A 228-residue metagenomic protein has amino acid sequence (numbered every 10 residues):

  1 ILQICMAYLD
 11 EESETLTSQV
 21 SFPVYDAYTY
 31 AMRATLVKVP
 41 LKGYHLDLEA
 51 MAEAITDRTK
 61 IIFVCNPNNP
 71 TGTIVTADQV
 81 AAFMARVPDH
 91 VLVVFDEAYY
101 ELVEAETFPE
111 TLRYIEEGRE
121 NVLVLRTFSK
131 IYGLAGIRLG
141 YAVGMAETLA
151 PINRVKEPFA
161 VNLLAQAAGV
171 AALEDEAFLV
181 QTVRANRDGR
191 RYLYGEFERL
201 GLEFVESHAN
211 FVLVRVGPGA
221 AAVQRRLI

Functional and structural regions predicted by a protein language model:
I1-E14: Phosphate-binding glycine-rich loop
E12-T15, R138-L139, G201, F211: Short active-site oxyanion
Q19, K38-G43: Short beta->alpha connector loops at strand-helix junctions that form conserved, small/polar/Pro-enriched
Y30, L46-R58, P70-V93, Y99-S129: Active-site pre-lysine segment of PLP-dependent enzymes
M32-L36: A short helix-loop-beta submotif of the ANL/AMP-binding
F63, V94: Walker B beta-strand of ABC/ABC-like P-loop ATPase nucleotide-binding domains, specifically the conserved hydrophobic
N121-E198, L202-V205: PLP-dependent aminotransferase class I/II
R187, G195-L227: Conserved PLP-binding catalytic core of the aspartate aminotransferase-like
